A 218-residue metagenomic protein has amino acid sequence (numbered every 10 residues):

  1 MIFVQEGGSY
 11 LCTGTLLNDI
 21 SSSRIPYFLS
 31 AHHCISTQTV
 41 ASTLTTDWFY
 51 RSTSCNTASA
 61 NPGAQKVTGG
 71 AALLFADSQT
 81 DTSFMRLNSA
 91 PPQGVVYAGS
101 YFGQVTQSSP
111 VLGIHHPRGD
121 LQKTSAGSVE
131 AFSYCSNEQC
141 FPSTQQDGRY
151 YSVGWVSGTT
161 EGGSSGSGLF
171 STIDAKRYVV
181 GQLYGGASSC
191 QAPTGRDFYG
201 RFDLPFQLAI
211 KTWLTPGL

Functional and structural regions predicted by a protein language model:
M1-V153, G162: Serine endopeptidase catalytic core focused on the charge-relay Asp
T15-L16, S21-I25, G158-Q182: Catalytic nucleophile loop of clan PA
F28, N56-T68, L74-D77, F84 (+1 more regions): C-terminal subregion of chymotrypsin/trypsin-like serine protease catalytic domains
Q104-V105, S167, G200-R201: Short, solvent-exposed coil/turn linker segments
